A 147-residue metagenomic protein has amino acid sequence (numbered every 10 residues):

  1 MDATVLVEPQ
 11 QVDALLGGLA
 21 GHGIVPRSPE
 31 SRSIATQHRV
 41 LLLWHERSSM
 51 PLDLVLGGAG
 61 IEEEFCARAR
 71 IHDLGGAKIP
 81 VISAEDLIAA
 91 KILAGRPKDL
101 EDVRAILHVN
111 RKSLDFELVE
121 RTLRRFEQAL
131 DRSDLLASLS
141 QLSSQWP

Functional and structural regions predicted by a protein language model:
M1-P147: Compositionally biased terminal segments of proteins
